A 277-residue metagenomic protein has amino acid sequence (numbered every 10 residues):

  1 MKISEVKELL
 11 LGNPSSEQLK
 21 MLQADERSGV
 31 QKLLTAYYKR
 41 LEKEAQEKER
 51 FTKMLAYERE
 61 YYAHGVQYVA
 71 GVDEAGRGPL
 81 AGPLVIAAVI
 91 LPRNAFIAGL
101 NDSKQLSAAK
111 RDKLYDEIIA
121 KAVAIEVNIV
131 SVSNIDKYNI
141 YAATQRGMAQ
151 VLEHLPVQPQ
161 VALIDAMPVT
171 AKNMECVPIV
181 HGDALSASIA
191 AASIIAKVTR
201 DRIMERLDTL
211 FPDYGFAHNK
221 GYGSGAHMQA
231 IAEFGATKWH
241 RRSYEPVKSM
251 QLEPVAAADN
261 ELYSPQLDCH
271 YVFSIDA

Functional and structural regions predicted by a protein language model:
M1-A70, R77-A277: RNase H-like, Mg2+-dependent phosphodiesterase core, and more generally RNA phosphate-backbone-engaging helix-loop
